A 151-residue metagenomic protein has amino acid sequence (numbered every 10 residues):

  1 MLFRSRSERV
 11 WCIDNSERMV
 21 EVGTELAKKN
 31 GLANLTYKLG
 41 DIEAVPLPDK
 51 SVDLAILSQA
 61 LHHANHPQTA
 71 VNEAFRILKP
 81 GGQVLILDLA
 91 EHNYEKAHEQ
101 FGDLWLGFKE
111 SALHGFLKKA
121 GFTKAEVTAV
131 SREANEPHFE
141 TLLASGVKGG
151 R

Functional and structural regions predicted by a protein language model:
R4-A44: Class I SAM-dependent methyltransferase SAM/SAH-binding core
E43-A55: A short acidic, Gly/Pro-enriched loop at the edge of an enzyme's catalytic core that lines a small-molecule cofactor
D53-H66: A short SAM/SAH-binding and catalytic strip from SAM-dependent methyltransferases
N65-T69, Y94: Short N-terminal helix/helix-N-cap motif within the alpha/beta-hydrolase-1
Q68-Q83: A short glycine-rich, Lys/Arg-flanked "PGG" loop and its adjoining helix->strand segment in the class I
Q83-S145: C-terminal alpha-helical "lid/dimerization" subdomain adjacent to the S-adenosyl-L-methionine
G146-R151: C-terminal beta-strand of the catalytic ATP-binding
